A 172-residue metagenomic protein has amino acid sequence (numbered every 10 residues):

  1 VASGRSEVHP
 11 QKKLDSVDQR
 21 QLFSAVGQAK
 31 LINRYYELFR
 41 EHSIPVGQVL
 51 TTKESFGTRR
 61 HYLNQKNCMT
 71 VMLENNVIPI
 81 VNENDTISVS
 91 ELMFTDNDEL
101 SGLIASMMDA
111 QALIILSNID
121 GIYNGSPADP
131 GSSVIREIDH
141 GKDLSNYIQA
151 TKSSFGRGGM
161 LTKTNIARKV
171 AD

Functional and structural regions predicted by a protein language model:
V1-A171: Nucleotide/pyrophosphate-binding catalytic subdomain
